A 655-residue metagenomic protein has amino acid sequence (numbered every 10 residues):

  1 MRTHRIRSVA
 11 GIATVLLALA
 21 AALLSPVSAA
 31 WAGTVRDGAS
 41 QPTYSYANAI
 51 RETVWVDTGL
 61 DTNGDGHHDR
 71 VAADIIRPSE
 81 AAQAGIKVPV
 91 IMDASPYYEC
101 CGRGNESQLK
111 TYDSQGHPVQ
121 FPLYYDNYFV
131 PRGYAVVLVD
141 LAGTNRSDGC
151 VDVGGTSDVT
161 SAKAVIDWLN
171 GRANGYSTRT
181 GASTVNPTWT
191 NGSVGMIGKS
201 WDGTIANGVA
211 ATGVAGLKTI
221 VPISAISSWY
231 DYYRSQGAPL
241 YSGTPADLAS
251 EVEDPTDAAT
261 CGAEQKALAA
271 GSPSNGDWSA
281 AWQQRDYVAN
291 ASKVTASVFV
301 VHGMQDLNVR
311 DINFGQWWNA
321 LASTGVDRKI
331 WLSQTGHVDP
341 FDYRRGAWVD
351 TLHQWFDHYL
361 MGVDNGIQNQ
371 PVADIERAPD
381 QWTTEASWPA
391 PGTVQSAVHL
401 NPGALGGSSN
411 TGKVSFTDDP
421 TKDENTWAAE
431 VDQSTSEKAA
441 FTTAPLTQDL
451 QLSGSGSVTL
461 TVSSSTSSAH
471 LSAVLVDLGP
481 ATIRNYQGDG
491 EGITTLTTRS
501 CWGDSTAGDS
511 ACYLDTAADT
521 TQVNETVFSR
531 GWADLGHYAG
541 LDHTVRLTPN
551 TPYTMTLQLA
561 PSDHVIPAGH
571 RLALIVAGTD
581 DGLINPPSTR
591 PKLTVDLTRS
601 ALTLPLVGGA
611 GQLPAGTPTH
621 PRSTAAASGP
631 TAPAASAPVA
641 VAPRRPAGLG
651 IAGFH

Functional and structural regions predicted by a protein language model:
R2-A32: Secretory targeting and sorting signals
A29-Q108, Y112-Q115, P122-Y125, A135 (+8 more regions): Catalytic-loop region of hydrolases
V35-S40, Y343-V639, P643-R645: C-terminal, loop-rich substrate-recognition/catalytic regions characterized by aromatic stacking residues
Q41, L60, G66-D69, G102-R103 (+10 more regions): Accessory cap/linker subdomain of secreted extracellular hydrolases
V90, V130-V137, K329: A fold-wide structural signal in alpha/beta-hydrolase
V294, V300-H302: Short beta-strand/loop motif that positions the catalytic acidic residue of the alpha/beta-hydrolase fold
L307-N313: Conserved alpha/beta-hydrolase "acid-adjacent" motif
L321-V338: Catalytic histidine neighborhood in serine/cysteine hydrolases with alpha/beta-hydrolase-type architecture
